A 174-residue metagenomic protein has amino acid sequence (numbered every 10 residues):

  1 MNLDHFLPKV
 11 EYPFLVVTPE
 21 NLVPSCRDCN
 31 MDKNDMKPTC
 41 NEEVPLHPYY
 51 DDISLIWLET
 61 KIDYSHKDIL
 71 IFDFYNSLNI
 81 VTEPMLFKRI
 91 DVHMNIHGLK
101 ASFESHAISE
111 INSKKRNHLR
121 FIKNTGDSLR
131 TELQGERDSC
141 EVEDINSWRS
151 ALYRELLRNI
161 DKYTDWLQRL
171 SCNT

Functional and structural regions predicted by a protein language model:
M1, C26-C29: Short cysteine-rich loop/turn motifs with clustered Cys
M1-L22, D35-T39, H47-Y49: Histidine-centered nuclease catalytic patch
V10, V16-V17, V23, V44 (+3 more regions): Extended aliphatic helical segments
M31-V81: Secondary-shell segments that build the walls of catalytic and ion/ligand-binding clefts
Y75-T174: C-terminal, charged low-complexity interaction regions
